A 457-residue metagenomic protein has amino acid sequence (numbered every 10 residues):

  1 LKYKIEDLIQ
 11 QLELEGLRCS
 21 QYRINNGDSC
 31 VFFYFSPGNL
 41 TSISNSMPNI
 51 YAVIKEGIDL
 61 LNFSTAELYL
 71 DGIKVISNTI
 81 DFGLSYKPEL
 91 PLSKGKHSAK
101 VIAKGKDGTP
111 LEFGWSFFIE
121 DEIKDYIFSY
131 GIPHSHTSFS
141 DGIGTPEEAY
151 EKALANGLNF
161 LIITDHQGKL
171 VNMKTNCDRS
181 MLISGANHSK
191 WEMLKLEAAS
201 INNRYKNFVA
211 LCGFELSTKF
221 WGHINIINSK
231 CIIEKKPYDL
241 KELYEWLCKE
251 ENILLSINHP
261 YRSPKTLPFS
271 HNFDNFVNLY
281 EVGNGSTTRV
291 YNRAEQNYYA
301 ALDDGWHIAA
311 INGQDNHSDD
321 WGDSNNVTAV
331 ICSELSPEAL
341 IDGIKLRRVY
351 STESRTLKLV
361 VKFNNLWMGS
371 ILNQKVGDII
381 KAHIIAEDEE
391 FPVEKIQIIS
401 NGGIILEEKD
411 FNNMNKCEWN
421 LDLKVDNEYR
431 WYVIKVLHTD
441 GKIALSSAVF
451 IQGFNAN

Functional and structural regions predicted by a protein language model:
Y3-S46, K55, E338-V376, N455-A456: Short, compositionally biased P/S/T/A/G/V-rich stretches that sit at domain boundaries
N49-G57, K381-E387: Short edge beta-strand/loop segments characteristic of extracellular beta-sandwich folds
E56-L68, F391-I398: Solvent-exposed loop/turn segments flanking beta-strands in beta-repeat/beta-sandwich domains
E67-V75, K106, I399-L406: Change "in extracellular beta-sheet-rich domains … of secreted and cell-surface proteins" to "in beta-sheet-rich domains
E89-K96, K424-Y429: Surface-exposed, short loops/turns at beta-strand junctions within beta-sandwich domains
V101-A103, V436: Conserved structural position at the C-terminal beta-strand of extracellular beta-sandwich adhesion modules
F118-K124, S140, P146, G305 (+2 more regions): C-terminal functional module detector
I123-N252, N258, K265-P268, F273-N275 (+4 more regions): A metal-dependent hydrolase metal-coordination microenvironment
